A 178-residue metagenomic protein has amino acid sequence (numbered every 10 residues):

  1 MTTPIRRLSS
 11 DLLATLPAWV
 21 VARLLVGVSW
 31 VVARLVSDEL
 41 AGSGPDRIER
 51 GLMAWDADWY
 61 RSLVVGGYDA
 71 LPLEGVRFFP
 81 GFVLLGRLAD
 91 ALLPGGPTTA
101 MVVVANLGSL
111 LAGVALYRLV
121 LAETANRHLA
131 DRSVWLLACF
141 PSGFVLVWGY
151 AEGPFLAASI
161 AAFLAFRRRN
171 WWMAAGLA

Functional and structural regions predicted by a protein language model:
M1-A41, L121: Start-transfer (signal-anchor) and selected internal transmembrane alpha helices of multi-pass inner/ER membrane
L12-V20, L52, V103, D131-W135 (+1 more regions): Hydrophobic alpha-helical transmembrane segments
W30-G51, L73, L92-G95, A100: Juxtamembrane/transmembrane-helix boundary motifs at the membrane-water interface
G51-G95: Short hydrophobic/aromatic helix or loop-helix immediately within or flanking a transmembrane segment in polytopic
L88, V103-T124: Transmembrane-helix motifs of polytopic, lipid-linked glycan transferases
G96-T99, L116-C139: Transmembrane-helix signature of polytopic, membrane-embedded enzymes that assemble or transfer cell-envelope glycans
V104-G108, R127, R132-F166: Multi-pass, polyprenyl lipid-linked donor-dependent membrane glycosyltransferases
S159-L164, W172-A178: Membrane-interface alpha helices of multi-pass inner-membrane proteins
